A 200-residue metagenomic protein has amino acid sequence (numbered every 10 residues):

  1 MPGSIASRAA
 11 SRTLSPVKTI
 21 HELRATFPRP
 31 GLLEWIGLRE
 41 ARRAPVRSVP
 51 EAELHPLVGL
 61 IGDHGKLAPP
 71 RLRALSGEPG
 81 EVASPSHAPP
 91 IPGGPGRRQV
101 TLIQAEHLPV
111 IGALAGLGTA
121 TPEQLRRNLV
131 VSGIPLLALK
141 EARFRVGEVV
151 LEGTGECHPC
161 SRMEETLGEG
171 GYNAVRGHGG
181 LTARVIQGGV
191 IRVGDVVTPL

Functional and structural regions predicted by a protein language model:
P2-V146, L200: Electropositive, beta-rich accessory/interaction domains or terminal extensions that provide binding surfaces
V46, T154-G155, D195: Short linear motifs in exposed loops
L60-D63, G180-L181, V190: Gly/Ser/Thr-rich helix-start
D63, C160-R162, R192: Intrinsically disordered, low-complexity acidic/polar segments
R126-Q187: Glycine-rich active-site loops that engage anionic ligands at enzyme catalytic sites
T182-L200: Well-ordered alpha/beta subsegment
